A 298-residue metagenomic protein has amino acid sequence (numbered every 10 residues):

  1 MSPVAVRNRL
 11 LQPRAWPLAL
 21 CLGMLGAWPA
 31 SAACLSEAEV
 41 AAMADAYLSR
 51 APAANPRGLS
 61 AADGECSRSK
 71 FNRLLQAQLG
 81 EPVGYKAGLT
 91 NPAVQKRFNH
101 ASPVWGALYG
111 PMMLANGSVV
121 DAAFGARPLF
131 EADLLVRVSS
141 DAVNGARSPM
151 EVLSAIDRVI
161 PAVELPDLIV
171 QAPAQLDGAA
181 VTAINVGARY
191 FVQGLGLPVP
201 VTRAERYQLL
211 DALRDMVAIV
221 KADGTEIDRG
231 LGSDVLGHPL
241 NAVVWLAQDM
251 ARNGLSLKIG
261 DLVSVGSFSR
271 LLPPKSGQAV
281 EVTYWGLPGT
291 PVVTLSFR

Functional and structural regions predicted by a protein language model:
S2-P17: Bacterial N-terminal signal peptides that target proteins for export
P17-A27: Bacterial N-terminal signal peptides
W28-A32: Sec/Tat signal peptide C-region and signal peptidase I cleavage site
A33-L236, P291-V293: Catalytic-core "active-site belt" of small-molecule-metabolizing enzymes, emphasizing His/Asp/Glu-rich regions
S269-L272, G286-G289: Short, charged beta-turn/beta-strand-edge "cap" motif at the junction between a beta-strand and an adjacent loop
